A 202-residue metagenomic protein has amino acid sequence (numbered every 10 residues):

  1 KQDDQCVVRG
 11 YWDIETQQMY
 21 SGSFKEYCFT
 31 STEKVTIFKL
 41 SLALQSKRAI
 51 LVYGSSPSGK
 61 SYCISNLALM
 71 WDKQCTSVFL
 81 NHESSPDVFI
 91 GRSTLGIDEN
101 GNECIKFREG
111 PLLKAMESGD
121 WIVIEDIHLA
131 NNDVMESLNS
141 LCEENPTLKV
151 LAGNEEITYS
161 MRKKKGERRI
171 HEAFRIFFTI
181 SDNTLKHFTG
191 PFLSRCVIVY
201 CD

Functional and structural regions predicted by a protein language model:
K1-D202: AAA+ P-loop NTPase catalytic core and its hallmark functional loops
